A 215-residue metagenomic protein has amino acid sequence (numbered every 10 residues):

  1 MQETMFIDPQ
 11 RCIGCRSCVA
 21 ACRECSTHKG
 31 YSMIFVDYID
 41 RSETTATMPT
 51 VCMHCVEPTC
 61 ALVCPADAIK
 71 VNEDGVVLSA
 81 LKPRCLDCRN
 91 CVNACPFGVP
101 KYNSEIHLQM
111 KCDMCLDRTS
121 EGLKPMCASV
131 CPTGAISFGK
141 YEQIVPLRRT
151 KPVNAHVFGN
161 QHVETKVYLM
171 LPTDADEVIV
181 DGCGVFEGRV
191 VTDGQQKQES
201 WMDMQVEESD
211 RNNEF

Functional and structural regions predicted by a protein language model:
M1-F215: Non-ligating segments of multi-cofactor redox enzymes
